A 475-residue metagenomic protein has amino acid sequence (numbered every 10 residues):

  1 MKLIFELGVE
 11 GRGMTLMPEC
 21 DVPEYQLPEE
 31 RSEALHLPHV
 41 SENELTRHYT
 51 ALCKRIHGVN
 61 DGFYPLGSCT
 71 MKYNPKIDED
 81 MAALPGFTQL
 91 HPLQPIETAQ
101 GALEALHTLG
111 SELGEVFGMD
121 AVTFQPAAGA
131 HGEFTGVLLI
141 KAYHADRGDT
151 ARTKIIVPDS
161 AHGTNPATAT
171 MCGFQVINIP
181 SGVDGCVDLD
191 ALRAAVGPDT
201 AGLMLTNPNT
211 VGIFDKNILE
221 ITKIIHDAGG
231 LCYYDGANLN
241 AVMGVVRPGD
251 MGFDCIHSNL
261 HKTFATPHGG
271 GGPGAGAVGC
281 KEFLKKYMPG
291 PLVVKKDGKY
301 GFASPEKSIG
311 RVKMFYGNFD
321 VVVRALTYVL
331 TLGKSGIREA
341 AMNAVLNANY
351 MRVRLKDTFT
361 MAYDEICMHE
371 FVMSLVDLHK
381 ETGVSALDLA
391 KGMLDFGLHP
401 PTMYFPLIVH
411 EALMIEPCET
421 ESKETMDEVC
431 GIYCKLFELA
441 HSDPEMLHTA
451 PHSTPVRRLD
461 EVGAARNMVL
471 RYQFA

Functional and structural regions predicted by a protein language model:
M1-Y73, E79-Q89, E97-E112, L407-A475: PLP-dependent enzyme catalytic core of the Aspartate aminotransferase-like
E29-E30, A83-E97, E115, T170-P180 (+3 more regions): Gly-rich Lys/Arg/Thr-decorated short loops/hinges at beta-loop-alpha junctions or inter-strand turns that position
L35-E42, V59, M71, P92-L103 (+15 more regions): Hydrophobic alpha-helical scaffolding
N60, T98, S111-L138: Short loop-beta-helix segment that forms the pyridoxal 5′-phosphate
P65-N74, P126-G132, P158-A161, N238-G244 (+5 more regions): A glycine-rich phosphate-binding loop feature that marks nucleotide/adenosyl-phosphate handling sites
G101-E104, H131-K299, G383-V384, E411: Conserved PLP-enzyme active-site core in the AAT-like
C255-H379: Active-site C-terminal subdomain of aminotransferase-like
T360-D395, L407, E411-D427: Conserved PLP-binding catalytic core of the aspartate aminotransferase-like
